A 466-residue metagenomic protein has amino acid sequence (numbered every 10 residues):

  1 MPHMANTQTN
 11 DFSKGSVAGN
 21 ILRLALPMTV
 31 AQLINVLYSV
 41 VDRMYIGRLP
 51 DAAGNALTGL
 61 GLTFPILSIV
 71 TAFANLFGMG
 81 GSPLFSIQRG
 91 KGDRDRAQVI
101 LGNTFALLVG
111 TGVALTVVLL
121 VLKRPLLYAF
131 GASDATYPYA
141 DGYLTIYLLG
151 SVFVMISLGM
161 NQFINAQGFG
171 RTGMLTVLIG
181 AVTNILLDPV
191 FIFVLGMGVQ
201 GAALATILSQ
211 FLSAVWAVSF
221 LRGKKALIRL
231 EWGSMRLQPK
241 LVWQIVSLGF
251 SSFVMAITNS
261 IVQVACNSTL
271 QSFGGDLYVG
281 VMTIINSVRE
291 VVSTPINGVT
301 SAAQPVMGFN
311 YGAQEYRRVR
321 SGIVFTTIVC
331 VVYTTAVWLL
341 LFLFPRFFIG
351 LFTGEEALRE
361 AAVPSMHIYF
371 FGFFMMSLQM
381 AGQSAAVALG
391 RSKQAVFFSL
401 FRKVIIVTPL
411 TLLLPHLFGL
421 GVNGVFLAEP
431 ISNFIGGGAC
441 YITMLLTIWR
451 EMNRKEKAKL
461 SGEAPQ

Functional and structural regions predicted by a protein language model:
M1-A25, F85-V152, V194-G249, M307-G372 (+1 more regions): Short alpha-helical transmembrane segments in multi-pass integral membrane proteins
F12-M44, R48-A52, P65-G80, L84 (+6 more regions): N-terminal transmembrane alpha-helices
R23-D42, I146, G180, S209-S213 (+4 more regions): Transmembrane helical elements of multi-pass membrane transporters/channels
M28, Q32, M44, P83 (+16 more regions): Transmembrane alpha-helix boundary and packing residues in multipass membrane permease domains and related
L33, L37-T58, L127-D134, V190-M197 (+5 more regions): Helix-terminus/linker motif at the lipid-water interface of multi-pass membrane proteins
G54-P65, L144, A203, D276-V291 (+2 more regions): Small-residue hotspots at the loop-to-helix junctions and early N-terminal turns of transmembrane alpha-helices
L57-V117, V154-G173, N267, V281-L339 (+2 more regions): Small-residue-rich hydrophobic transmembrane alpha-helices
Y147-N165, G173-A181, A202-V215, I296-T300 (+3 more regions): Short runs within selected transmembrane alpha-helices of multi-pass transporters and secretion channels
